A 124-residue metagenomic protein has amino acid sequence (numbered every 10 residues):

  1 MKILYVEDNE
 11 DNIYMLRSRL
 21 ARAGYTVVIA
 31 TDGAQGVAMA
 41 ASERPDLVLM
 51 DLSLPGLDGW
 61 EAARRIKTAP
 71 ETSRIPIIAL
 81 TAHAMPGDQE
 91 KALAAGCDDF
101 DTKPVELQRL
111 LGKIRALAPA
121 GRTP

Functional and structural regions predicted by a protein language model:
E7, T31: Conserved acidic carboxylate
Y14-R22: Charged docking surfaces used in two-component/phosphorelay signaling
D51, T81: Active-site residues of response regulator receiver
P55, S73, M85: The feature encodes the CheY-like receiver
V105-I114: C-terminal output helix
